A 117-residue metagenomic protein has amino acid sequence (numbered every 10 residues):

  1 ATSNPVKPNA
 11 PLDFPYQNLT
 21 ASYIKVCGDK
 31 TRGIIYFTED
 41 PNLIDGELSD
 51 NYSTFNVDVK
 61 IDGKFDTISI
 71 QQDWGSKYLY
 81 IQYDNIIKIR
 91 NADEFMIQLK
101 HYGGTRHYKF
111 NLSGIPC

Functional and structural regions predicted by a protein language model:
A1-C117: A generic "folded-domain core" signal
